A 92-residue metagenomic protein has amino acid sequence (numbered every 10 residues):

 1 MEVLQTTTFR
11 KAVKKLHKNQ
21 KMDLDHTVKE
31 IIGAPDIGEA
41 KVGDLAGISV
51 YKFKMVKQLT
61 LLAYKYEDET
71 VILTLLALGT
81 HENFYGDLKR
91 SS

Functional and structural regions predicted by a protein language model:
M1, S49-Y51, L62: Residue-level detector of beta-strand structural context in well-folded domains
M1-T27: Arg/Lys-rich, positively charged N-terminal/basic patches that mediate binding to nucleic acids
T27-E30, H81: Conserved short hydrophobic interaction patches
K29-V56: A short, surface-exposed loop/turn module that caps and links secondary-structure elements
F53-L61, K65-S92: Enriched for short, Lys/Arg-rich terminal
